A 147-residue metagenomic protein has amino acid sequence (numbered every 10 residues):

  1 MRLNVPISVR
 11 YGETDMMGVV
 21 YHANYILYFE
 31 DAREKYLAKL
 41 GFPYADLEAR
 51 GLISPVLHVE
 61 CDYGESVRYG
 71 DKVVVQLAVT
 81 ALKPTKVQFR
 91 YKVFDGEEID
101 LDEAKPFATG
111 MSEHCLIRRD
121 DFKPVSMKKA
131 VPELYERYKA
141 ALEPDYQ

Functional and structural regions predicted by a protein language model:
M1-H58, I117-Q147: Hot-dog-fold acyl-thioester-processing enzymes
L3-V5, R68-K72, T80-Q147: HotDog/MaoC-like acyl-thioester-processing domains
Y11-E13, E60-E65, E97: Short, well-ordered turn and helix-capping elements at secondary-structure junctions
Y36-V87, K105-F107: Hydrophobic beta-strand-centered segment that forms part of the acyl-chain substrate-binding groove
